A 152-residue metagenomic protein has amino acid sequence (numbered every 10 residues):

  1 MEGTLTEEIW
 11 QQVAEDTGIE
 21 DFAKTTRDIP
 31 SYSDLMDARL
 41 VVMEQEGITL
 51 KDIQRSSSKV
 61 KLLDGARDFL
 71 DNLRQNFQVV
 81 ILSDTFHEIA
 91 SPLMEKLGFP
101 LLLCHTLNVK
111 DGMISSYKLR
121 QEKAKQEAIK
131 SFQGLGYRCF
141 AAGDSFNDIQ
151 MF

Functional and structural regions predicted by a protein language model:
M1-Q45: Active-site neighborhood of HAD-like aspartate-dependent phosphohydrolases
S31-Y32, Q45-L50, R120-K123, L135: General structural signal for secondary-structure boundaries
L35-D68: Metal-dependent phosphoesterase signature
S57-M151: C-terminal cap/substrate-recognition subdomain and adjoining C-terminal extension of metal-dependent phosphatase-like
